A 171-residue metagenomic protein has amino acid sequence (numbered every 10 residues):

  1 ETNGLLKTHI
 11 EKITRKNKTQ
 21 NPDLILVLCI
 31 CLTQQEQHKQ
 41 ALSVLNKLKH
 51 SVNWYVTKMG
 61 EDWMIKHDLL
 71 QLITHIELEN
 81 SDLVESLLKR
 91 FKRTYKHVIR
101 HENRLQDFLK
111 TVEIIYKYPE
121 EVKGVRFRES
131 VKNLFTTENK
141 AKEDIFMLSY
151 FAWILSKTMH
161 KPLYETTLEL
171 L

Functional and structural regions predicted by a protein language model:
G4-R15, S43-T57, K89-R100, K132-T136: Amphipathic alpha-helical segments of tetratricopeptide repeats
K7-N21, L148-H160: Short N-terminal helix-initiation segments at or just after the protein's N-terminus
T14-V27, Y55-K66, V98-D107, A141-F146: Alpha-solenoid helical repeat architecture
L26-Q34, W63-E77, K110-I114: "A position-specific structural signal for the A-helix of alpha-solenoid helical repeats
Q35-L45, K49, H67, T74: Long, charge-rich C-terminal accessory regions
N80-L171: C-terminal non-catalytic interaction modules
